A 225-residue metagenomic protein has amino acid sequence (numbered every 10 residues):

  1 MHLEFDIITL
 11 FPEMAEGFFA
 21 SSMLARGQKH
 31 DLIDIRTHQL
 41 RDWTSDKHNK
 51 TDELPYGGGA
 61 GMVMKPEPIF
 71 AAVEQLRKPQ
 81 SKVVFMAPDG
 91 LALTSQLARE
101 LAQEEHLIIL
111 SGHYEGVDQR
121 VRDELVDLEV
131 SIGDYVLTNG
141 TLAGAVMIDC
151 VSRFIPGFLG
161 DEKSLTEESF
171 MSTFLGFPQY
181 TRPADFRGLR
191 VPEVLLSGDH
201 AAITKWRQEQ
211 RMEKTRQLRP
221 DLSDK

Functional and structural regions predicted by a protein language model:
M1-L76, L196-D224: N-terminal nucleotide/polyanion-binding subdomain common to many enzyme families
D6-I8, R36-H38, V84, L107-I108 (+1 more regions): Hydrophobic/aromatic beta-strand patches that form the interior of the parallel beta-sheet core in alpha/beta enzyme
S22-R26, R99-Q103, E124-L125: Short, solvent-exposed amphipathic alpha-helical segments in soluble enzyme and RNA/protein-processing domains
L40-W43, H113-V117: Short glycine-enriched loops at secondary-structure junctions
T51, Y56, L93, L101 (+5 more regions): Short clusters of hydrophobic/aromatic residues that line enzyme substrate/ligand-binding pockets
V63-H113, Q119: S-adenosyl-L-methionine/SAH cofactor-binding core of RNA-modifying enzymes
V117, V121-E168: Structured adenosyl-cofactor binding patch, chiefly the S-adenosyl-L-methionine
L142, F154-E193: Internal, active-site/partner-interface "lid" segment
